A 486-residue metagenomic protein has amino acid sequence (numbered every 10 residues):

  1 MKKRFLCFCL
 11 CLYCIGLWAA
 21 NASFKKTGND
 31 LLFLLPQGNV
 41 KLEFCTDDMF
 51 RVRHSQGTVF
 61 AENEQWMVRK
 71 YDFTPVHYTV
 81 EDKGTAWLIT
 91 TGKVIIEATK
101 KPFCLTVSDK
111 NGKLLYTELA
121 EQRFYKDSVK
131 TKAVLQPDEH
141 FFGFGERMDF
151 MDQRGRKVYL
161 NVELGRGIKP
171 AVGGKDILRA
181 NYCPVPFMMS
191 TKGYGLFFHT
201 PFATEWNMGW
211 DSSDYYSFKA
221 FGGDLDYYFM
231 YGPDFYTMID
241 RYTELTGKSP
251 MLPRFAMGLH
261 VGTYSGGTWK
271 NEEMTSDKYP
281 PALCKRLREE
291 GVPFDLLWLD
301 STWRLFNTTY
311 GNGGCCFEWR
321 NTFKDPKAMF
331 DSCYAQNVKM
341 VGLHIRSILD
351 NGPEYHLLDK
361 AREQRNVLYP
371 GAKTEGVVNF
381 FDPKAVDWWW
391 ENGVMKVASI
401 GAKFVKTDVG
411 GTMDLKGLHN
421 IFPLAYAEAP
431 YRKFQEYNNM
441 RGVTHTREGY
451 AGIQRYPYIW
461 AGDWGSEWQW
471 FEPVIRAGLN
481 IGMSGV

Functional and structural regions predicted by a protein language model:
M1-S23: Bacterial Sec-dependent N-terminal signal peptides
A20-F24, G28, E43-L88, Y125-D127: A low-complexity, Ser/Thr/Gly/Pro-enriched, surface-exposed linker/loop concept that marks segments flanking
S23-L32, T79, K83, R166-I177 (+1 more regions): Asp/Glu-centered strand-loop micro-motifs enriched in Gly/Pro and often flanked by an aromatic residue
F24-G28, F33-Q37, C45-D47, D82 (+3 more regions): Short, surface-exposed loop/turn motifs at beta-strand boundaries within globular domains
N29-L35, V52, T85-T91, L105-V107 (+5 more regions): Generic recognition of long tandem-repeat/solenoid scaffolds
V40-F44, V94-T99, L196-F198: Broad, structure-driven detector of short, well-ordered beta-strand segments within folded domains
T90-T117: Hydrophobic or amphipathic alpha-helical targeting/insertion segments
K113-V486: Catalytic-domain carbohydrate-binding cleft regions of carbohydrate-active enzymes
